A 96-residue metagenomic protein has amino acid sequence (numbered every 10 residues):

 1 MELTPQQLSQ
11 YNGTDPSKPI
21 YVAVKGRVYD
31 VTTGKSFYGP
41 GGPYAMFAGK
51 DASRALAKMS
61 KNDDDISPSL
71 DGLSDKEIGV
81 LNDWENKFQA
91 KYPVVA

Functional and structural regions predicted by a protein language model:
M1-A96: Histidine-anchored, small-residue-rich loop motif
